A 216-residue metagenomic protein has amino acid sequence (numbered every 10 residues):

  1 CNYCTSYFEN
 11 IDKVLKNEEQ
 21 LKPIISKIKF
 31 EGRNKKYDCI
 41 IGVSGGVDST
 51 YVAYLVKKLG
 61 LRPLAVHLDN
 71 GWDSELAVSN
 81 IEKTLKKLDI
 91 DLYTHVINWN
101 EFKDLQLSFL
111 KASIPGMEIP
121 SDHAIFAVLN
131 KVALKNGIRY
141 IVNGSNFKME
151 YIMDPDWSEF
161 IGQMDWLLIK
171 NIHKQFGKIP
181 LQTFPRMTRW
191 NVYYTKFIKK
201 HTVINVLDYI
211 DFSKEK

Functional and structural regions predicted by a protein language model:
C1-D38, Y54-K216: Nucleotide-activated chemistry modules centered on ATP-dependent adenylation/adenylyltransferase
C39-D48: Short, glycine-rich nucleotide/cofactor-binding loops
